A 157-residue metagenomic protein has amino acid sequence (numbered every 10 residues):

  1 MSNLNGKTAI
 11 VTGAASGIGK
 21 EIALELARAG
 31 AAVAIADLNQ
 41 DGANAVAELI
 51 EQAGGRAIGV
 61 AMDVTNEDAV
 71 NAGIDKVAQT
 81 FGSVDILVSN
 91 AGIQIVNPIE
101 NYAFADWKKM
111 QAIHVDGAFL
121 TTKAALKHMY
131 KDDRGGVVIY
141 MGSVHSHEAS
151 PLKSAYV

Functional and structural regions predicted by a protein language model:
L4-A32: Canonical Rossmann dinucleotide-binding motif of NAD(H)/NADP(H)-dependent dehydrogenases/reductases, specifically
A31-A45: Conserved glycine-rich Rossmann-like NAD(P)H-binding loop of the short-chain dehydrogenase/reductase
A47-E51, I58-A61, E67-G82: Conserved amphipathic alpha-helix within the SDR
P98-I99, D106-K108: Substrate-binding pocket helix/loop in short-chain dehydrogenase/reductase
E100, E148-S154: Active-site loop immediately N-terminal to the catalytic Tyr-X3-Lys motif of short-chain dehydrogenase/reductase
T122-K123: A short, exposed helix-loop element centered on a Lys and neighboring polar residues
S143: Residue(s) in the substrate-gating loop at a strand-loop-helix junction that position the organic substrate next
